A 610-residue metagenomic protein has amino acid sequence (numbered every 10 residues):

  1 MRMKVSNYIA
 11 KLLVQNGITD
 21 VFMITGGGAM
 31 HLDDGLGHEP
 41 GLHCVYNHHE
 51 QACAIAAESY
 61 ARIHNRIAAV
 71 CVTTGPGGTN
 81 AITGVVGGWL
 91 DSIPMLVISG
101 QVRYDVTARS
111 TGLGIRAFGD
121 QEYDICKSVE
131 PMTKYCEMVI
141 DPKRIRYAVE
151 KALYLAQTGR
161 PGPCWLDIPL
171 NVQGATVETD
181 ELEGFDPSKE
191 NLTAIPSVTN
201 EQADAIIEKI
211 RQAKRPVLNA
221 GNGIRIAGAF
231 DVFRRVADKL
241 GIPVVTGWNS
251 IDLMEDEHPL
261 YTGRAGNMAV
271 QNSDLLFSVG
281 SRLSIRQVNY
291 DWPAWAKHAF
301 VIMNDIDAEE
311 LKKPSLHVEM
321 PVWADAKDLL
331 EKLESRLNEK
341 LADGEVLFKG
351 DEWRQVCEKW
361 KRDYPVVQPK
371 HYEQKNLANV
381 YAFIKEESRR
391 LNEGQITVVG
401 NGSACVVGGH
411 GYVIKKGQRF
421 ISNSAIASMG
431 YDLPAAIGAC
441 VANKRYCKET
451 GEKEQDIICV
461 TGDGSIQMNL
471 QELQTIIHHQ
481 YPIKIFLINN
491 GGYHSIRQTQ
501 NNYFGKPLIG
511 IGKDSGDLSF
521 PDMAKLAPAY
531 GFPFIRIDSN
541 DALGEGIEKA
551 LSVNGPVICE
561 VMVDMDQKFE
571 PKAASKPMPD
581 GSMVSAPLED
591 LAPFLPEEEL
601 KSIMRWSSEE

Functional and structural regions predicted by a protein language model:
M1-K340, R390, E454, P482-I485 (+2 more regions): N-terminal alpha/beta PP-like core and its mobile active-site loop of ThDP/TPP-dependent enzymes
S6-I9, V14-T19, I24-G27, L32-E39 (+1 more regions): Active-site diphosphate/adenylate-binding microenvironment
I98, A108-D120, N267-V270, P314 (+4 more regions): Thiamine diphosphate
K143, E208, A299-N401, N540 (+2 more regions): Phosphate/pyrophosphate-binding active-site segments
D167-V172, G402-C405, D564: A glycine-rich phosphate-binding loop feature that marks nucleotide/adenosyl-phosphate handling sites
D186-K189, N338-D351, Q374, N443-D456 (+1 more regions): Intrinsically disordered, low-complexity coil segments
N222-G223, S281-R282, G402, G462-G464 (+1 more regions): Active-site metal-binding loops of divalent metal-dependent hydrolases
D274-L283, K349-C357, G516: Extended, charge-rich low-complexity interaction segments
